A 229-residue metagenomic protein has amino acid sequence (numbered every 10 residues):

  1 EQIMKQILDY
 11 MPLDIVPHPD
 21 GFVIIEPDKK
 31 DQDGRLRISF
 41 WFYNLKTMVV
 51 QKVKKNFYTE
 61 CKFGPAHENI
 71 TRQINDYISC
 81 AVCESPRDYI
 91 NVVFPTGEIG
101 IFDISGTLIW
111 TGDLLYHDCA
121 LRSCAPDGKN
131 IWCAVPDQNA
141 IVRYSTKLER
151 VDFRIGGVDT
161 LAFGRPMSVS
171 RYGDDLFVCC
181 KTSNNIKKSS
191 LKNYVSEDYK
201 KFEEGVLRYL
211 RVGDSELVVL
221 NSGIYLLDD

Functional and structural regions predicted by a protein language model:
Q2-M4, V49-I74, G112-Y116, F153-A162: Surface-exposed loop and turn segments in beta-propeller and other repeat-based domains that flank or scaffold
K5-L36, D76-C80: Beta-strand-rich domains and repeat architectures in extracellular enzymes and scaffolds, especially beta-propellers
D9-P17, E60-N69, Q73-C83, D118-P126 (+2 more regions): Repeated scaffold domains used in trafficking and secretory/extracellular systems, primarily beta-propellers
P19-D20, R87-D88, G128-K129, G173-D174 (+1 more regions): Short coil/turn segments that connect the beta-strands within blades of beta-propeller domains
I24-G34, E84, N91-T96, C133-N139 (+2 more regions): Conserved beta-strand positions in repeat-built beta-propeller and related beta-rich domains
D31-W41, E98-I101, N139-R143, N184-K188 (+1 more regions): Structural motif
N44-K46, D103-T107, S145-E149, S190-Y194 (+1 more regions): Short loop/turn segments that connect beta-strands within beta-propeller blades
L210-D229: Blade-level signature of beta-propeller repeat domains, shared across WD40, Kelch, NHL, RCC1 and BNR/Asp-box propellers
